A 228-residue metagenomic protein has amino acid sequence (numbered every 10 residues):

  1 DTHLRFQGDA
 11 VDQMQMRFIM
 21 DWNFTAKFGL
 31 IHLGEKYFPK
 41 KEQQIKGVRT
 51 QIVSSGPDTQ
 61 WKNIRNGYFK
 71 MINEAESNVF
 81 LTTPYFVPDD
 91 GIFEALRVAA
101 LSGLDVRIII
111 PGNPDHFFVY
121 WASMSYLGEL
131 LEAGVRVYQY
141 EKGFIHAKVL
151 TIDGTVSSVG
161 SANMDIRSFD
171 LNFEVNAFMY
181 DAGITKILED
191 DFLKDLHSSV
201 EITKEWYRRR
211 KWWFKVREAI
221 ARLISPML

Functional and structural regions predicted by a protein language model:
D1-L228: Charged, low-complexity intrinsically disordered terminal segments
